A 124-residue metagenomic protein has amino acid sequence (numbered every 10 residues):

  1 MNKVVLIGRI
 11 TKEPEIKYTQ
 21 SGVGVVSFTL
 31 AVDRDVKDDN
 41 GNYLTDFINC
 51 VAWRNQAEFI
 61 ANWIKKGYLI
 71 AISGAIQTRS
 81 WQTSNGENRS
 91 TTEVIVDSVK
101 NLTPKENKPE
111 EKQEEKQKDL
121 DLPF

Functional and structural regions predicted by a protein language model:
M1, Y18-S21, N40-G41, N85-E87 (+1 more regions): Acidic, gly/ser/pro-rich intrinsically disordered tails
V4-T45, S80, S90: Core FKBP-type peptidyl-prolyl cis-trans isomerase
G8-I10, L30, K66-Q77, V96-V99: OB-fold and OB-like beta-barrel modules that bind single-stranded nucleic acids
E13, D33-D35, D97-K105: Activation segment
W53-R89: Beta-rich strand-turn-strand
E93: Short aromatic/basic micro-patch
